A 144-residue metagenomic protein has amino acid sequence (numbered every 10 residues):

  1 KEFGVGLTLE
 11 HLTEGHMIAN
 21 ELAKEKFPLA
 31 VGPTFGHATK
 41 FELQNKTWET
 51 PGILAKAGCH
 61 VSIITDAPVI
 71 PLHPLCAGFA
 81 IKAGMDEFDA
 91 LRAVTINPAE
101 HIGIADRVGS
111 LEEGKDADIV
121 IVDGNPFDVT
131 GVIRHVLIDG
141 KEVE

Functional and structural regions predicted by a protein language model:
K1, L9-T13, V132-H135: Composition- and surface-driven signal marking solvent-exposed, interaction-prone regions in large proteins
E2, N20-V122: His/Asp/Glu-enriched, well-ordered alpha-helical/loop segment that forms or immediately abuts the divalent-metal
G6-G15, T34, A38-K40: Catalytic beta/alpha-barrel core
T8-H11, A93, H101, E142: Functionally constrained cores in energy, signaling, and assembly domains
E14, A19-E21, I138: Charged/polar interaction segments and conserved charged motifs
E14, P68-V69, D128: Glycine-/small-residue-rich active-site loops that bind phosphorylated ligands and cofactors
E100, E112-E144: C-terminal cap of metal-dependent C-N hydrolases
